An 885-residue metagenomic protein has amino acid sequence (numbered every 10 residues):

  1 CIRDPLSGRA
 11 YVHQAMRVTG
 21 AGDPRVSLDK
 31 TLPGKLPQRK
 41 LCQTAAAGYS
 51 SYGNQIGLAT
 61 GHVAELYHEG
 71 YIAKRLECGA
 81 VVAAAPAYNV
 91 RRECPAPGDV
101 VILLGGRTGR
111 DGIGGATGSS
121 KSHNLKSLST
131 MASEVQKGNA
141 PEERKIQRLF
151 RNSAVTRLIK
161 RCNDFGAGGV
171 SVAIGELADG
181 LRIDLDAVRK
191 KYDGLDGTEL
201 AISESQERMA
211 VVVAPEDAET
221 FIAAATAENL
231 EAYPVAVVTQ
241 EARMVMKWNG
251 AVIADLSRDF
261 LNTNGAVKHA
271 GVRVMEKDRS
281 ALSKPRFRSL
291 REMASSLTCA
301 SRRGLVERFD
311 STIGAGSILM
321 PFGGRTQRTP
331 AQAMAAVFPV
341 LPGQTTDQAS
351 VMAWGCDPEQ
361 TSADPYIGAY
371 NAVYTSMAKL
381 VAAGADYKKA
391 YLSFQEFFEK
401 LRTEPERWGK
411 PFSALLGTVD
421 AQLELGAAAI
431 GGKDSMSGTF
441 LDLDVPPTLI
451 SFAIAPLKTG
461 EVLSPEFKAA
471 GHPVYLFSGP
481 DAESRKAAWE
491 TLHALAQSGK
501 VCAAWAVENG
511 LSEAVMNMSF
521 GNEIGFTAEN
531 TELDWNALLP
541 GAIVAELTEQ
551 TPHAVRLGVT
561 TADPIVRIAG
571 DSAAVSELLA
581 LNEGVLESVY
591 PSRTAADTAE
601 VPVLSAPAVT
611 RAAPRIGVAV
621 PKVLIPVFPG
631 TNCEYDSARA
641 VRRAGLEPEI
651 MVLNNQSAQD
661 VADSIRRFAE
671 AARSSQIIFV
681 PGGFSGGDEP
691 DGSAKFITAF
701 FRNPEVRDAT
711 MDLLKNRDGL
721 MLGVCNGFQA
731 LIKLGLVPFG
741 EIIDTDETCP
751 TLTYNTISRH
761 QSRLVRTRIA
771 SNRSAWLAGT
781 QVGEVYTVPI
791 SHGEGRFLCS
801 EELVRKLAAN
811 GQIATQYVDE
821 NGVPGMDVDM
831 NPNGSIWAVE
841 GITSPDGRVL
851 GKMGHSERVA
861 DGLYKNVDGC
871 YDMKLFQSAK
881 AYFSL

Functional and structural regions predicted by a protein language model:
C1-G687, F700-M711, I842-T843, R858 (+2 more regions): Glycine/proline-enriched, intrinsically flexible loops and inter-domain linkers
N54, K379, N726, N755-T756 (+1 more regions): Asparagine-centered polar/low-complexity signal
N54, R75, T329-A331, A619 (+5 more regions): Short, basic and Ser/Thr-rich N-terminal targeting/leader segments
E65-Y67, R107-R110, E216-D217, P480-D481 (+6 more regions): Short acidic/polar capping segments at secondary-structure boundaries
G115, M516, S637-A638, P690-S693 (+3 more regions): Short amphipathic alpha-helical segments
P626, V724, K852: Conserved beta-strand/loop positions that form the S-adenosyl-L-methionine
R642, F668, A709-D712, D744-L885: Amide-donor transfer/coupling interface in amidating biosynthetic enzymes
P681, S685-R773: Cysteine-nucleophile active-site neighborhood
